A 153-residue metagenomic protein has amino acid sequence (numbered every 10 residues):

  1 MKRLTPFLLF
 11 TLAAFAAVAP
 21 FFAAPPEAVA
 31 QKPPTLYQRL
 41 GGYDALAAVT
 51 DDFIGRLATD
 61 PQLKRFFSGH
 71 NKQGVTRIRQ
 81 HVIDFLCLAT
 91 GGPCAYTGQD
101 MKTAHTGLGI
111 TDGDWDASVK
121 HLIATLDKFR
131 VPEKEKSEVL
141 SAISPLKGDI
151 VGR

Functional and structural regions predicted by a protein language model:
M1-L4: Positively charged n-region of N-terminal signal peptides that target proteins for export
L8-P20: Bacterial N-terminal signal peptides
F22-A24: Signal peptide cleavage region of secreted peptide precursors
P26-R153: Core of compact, soluble alpha-helical bundle domains
